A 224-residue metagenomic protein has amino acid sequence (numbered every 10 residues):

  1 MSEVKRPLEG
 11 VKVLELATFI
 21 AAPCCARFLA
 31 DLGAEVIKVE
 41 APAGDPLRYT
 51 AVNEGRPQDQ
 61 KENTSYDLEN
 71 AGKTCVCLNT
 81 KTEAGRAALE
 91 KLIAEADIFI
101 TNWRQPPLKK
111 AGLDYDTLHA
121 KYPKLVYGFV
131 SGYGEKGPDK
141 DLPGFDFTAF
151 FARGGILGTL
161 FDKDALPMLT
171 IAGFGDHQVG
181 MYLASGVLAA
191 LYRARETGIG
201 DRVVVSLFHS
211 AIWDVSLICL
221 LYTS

Functional and structural regions predicted by a protein language model:
M1-I199: N-terminal helix-loop segment corresponding to the beta1-alpha1 unit of nucleotide/adenylate-binding folds
T197-D214: Polar, surface-exposed loop/tail segments that function as active-site lids or cofactor/substrate-recognition elements
Y222-T223: Conserved small/polar residues in nucleotide/adenosyl-binding loops
